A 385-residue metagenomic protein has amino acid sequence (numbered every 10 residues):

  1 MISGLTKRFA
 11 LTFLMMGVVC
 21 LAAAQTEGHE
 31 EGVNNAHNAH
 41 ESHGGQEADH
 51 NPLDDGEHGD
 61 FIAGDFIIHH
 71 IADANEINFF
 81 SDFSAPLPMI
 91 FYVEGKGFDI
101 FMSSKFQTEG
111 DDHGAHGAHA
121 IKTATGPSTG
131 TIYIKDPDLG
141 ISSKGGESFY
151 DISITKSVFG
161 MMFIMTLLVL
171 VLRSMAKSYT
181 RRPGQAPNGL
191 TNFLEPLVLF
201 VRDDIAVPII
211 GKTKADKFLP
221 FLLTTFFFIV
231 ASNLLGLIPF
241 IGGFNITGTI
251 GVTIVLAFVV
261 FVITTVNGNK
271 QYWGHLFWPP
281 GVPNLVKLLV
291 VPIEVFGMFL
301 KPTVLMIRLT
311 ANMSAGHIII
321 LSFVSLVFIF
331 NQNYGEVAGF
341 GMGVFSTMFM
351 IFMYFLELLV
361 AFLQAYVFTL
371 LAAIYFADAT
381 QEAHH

Functional and structural regions predicted by a protein language model:
I2-L5, L21-N188: Perimembrane topogenic segments of multi-pass inner/organellar membrane proteins
L5, Q185-G189, I210-L219: Membrane-interfacial loop-to-helix junctions in multi-pass inner-membrane proteins
A10-C20: Bacterial N-terminal signal peptides
K144-F149, V201-A215: Cytosolic juxtamembrane amphipathic/interface segments immediately preceding and feeding into a transmembrane helix
V158-F163, N245-A257, F261: Selective recognition of hydrophobic, aromatic-rich stretches within alpha-helical transmembrane segments of polytopic
L170-I209, Q271: Hydrophobic transmembrane alpha-helix segments characteristic of membrane transport and insertion machinery
L219, T224-I238, G251-L363, F368-L370 (+1 more regions): Hydrophobic alpha-helical transmembrane segments and adjacent short intramembrane/lumenal linkers of inner/organellar
P239-F244: Membrane-interface helix caps and helix-loop-helix hairpins in membrane proteins
